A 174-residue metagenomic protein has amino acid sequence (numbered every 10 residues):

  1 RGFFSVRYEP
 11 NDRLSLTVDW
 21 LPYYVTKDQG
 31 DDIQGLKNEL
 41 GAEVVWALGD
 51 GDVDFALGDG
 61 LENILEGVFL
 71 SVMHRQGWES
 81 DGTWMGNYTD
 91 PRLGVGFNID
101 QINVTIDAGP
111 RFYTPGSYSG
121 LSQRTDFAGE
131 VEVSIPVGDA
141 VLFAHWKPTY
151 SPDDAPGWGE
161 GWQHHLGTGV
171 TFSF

Functional and structural regions predicted by a protein language model:
R1-D28, Q34-V45, D50-G67, M85: Outer membrane beta-barrel
R1-G2, Q34-L40, T83-P91, L121-G129 (+1 more regions): Residues that define the transmembrane beta-barrel architecture of outer-membrane proteins
G2-Y8, A42-D50, L57-L61, H74-Q76 (+5 more regions): Residues on the lipid-exposed face of transmembrane beta-strands in outer-membrane beta-barrel proteins
F3-S5, D19, L36, E66-S71 (+5 more regions): Residue-level detection of beta-strand scaffold positions
E9, L21-I33, A47-G51, F69 (+5 more regions): Sequence/structural signature of outer-membrane beta-barrel proteins
N11-R13, D50-D52, N63-F69, I99-N103 (+3 more regions): Strand-connecting loop/turn motifs
D81-N98, T105-S119: A mid-sequence, solvent-exposed acidic-amphipathic segment
S122-F174: Predominantly the C-terminal beta-signal and adjacent terminal strand-loop region of outer-membrane beta-barrel
